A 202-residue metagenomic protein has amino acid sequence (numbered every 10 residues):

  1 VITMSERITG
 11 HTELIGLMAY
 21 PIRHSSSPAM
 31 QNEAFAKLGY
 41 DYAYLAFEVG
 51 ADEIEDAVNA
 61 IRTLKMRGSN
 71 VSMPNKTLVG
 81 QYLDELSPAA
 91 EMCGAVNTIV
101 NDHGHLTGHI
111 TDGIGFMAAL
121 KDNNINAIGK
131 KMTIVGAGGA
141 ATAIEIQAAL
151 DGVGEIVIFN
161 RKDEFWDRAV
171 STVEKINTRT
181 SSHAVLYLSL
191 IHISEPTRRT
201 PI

Functional and structural regions predicted by a protein language model:
V1-T3: Short, Lys/Arg-enriched N-terminal segments with co-localized hydrophobic residues within the first ~10-30 amino acids
R7-N123: Phosphate/diphosphate ligand-binding glycine-rich loop within oxidoreductases
L14, K131, G154-E155: Residues at the starts of beta-strands that form the adenosine-phosphate
A19, I110, G129-A149, N160: Glycine-rich adenosine-cofactor-binding loop
G115-N126, G139, A143-I146, K175: Active-site glycine-rich loop that binds ribose-phosphate moieties when present
V153-I176: NAD(P)-binding Rossmann-fold cofactor-contacting core
A184-S189: Short acidic-hydrophobic, aromatic-tinged amphipathic segments that line or gate anion-handling sites
I191-H192, P196-I202: Single conserved hydrophobic/aromatic residue that forms the stacking wall/gate of nucleotide- or nucleobase-binding
